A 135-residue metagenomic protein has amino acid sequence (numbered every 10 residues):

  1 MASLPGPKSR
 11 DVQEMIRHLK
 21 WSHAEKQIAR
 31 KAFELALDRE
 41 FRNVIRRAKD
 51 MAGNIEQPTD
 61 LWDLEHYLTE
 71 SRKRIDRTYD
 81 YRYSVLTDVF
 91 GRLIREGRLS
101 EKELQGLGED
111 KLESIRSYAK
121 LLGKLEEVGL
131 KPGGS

Functional and structural regions predicted by a protein language model:
A2-S135: Acidic, Ser/Pro/Thr-rich low-complexity regulatory regions and the short amphipathic helical interaction modules they
